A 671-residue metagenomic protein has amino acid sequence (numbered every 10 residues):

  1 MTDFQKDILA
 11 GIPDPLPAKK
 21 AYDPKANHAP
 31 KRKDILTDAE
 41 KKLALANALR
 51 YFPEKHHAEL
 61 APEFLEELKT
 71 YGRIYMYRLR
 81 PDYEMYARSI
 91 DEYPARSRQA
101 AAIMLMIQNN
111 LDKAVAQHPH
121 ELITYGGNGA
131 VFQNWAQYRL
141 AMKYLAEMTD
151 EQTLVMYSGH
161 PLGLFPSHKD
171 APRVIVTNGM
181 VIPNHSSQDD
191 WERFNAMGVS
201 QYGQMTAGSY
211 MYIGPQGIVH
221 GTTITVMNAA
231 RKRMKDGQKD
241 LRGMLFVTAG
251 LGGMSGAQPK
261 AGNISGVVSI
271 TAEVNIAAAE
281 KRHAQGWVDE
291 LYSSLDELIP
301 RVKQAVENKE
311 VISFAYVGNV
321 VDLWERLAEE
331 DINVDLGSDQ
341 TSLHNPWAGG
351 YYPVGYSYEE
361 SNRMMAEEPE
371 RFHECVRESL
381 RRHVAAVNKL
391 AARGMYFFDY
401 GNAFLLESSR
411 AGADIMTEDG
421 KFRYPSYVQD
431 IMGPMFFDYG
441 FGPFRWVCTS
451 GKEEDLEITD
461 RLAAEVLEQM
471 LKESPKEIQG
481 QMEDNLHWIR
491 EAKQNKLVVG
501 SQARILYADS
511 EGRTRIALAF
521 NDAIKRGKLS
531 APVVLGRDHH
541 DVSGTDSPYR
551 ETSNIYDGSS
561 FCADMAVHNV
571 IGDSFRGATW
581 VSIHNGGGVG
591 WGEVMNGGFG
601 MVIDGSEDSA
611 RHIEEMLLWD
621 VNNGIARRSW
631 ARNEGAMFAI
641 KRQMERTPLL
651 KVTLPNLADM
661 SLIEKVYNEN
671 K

Functional and structural regions predicted by a protein language model:
M1-G221, M227-K232, G237, E378 (+5 more regions): N-terminal ligand-binding/catalytic initiation module
E147-Q152, G266, N333-L336, K389-Y396 (+2 more regions): Structural alpha-beta junctions
T153-S158, V176, T248, T271-A272 (+5 more regions): General beta-strand structural signal in soluble alpha/beta enzymes
G203-I224, R231, R242-L245, L251-K309 (+5 more regions): Catalytic or ion-translocation cores adjacent to nucleophile or general acid/base/metal-coordination motifs in diverse
L241, V311, S530-P532: Short secondary-structure junction motifs
A278-E280, E407, S543: Short, charged/polar "capping" segments at the starts of alpha-helices and the immediately preceding loops
D296-I516: Core active-site phosphate/anionic-ligand binding loop and the adjoining beta-turn-alpha structural block in enzyme
R301-E330, V334, G635-N670: C-terminal domain-closing interface element
